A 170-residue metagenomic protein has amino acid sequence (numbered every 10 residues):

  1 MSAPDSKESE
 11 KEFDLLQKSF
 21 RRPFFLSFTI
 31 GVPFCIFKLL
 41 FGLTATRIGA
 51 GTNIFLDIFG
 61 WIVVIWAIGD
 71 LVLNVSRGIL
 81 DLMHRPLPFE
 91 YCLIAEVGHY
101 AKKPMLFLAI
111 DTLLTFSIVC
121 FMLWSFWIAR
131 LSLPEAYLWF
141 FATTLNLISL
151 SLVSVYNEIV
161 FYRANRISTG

Functional and structural regions predicted by a protein language model:
M1-H84, W139-F141: N-terminal first transmembrane alpha-helix
G31-F41, A109-L138: Alpha-helical transmembrane segments and their membrane-interface junctions in multi-pass membrane proteins
L43-F55, C92, W127-P134, T169-G170: Membrane-interfacial helical/loop segments at transmembrane boundaries in membrane proteins
T44-A45, S76, L80-H84, P88 (+3 more regions): Membrane-interfacial segments
V63-W66, I110, L114, A142-N146: Hydrophobic alpha-helical transmembrane segments of polytopic
D70-S76, S117, L145-S149: Membrane-embedded alpha-helical transmembrane segments of multi-pass integral membrane proteins
L87-I110: Short membrane-interface loop/juxtamembrane segments of multi-pass integral membrane proteins
L133-G170: Alpha-helical transmembrane segments and their immediate juxtamembrane interface regions
